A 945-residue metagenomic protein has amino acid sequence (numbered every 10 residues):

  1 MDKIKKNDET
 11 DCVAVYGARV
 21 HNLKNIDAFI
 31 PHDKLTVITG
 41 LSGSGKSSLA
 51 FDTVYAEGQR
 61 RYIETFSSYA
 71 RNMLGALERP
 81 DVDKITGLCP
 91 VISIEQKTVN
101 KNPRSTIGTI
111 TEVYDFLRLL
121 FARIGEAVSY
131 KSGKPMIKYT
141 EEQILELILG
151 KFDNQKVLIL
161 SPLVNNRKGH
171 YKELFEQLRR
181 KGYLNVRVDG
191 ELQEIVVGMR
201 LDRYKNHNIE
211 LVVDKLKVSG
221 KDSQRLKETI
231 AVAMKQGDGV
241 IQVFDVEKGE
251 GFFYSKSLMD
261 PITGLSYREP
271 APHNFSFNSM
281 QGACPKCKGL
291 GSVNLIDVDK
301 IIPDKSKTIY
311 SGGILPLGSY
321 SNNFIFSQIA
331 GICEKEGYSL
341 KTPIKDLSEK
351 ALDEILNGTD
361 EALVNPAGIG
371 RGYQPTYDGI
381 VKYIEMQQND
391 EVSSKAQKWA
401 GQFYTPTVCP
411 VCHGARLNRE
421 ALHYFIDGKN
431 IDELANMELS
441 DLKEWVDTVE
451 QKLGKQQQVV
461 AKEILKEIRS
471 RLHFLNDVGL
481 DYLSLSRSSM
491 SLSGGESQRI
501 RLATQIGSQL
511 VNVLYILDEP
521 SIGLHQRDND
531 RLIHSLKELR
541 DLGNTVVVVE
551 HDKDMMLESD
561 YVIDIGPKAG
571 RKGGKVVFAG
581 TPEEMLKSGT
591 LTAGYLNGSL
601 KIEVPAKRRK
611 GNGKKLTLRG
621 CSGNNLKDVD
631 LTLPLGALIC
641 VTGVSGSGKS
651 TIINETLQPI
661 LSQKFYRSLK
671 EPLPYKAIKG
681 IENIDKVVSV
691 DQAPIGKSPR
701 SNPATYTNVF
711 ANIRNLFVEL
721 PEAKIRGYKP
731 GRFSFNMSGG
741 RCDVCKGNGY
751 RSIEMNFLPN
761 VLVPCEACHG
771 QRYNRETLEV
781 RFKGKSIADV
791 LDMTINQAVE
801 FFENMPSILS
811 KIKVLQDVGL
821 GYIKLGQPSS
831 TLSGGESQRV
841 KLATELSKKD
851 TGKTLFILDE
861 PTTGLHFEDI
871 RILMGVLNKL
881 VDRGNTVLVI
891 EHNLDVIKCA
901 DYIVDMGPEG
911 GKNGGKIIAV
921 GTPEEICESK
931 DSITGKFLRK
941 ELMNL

Functional and structural regions predicted by a protein language model:
M1-L945: Conserved phosphate-binding elements of NTP-dependent enzyme cores
